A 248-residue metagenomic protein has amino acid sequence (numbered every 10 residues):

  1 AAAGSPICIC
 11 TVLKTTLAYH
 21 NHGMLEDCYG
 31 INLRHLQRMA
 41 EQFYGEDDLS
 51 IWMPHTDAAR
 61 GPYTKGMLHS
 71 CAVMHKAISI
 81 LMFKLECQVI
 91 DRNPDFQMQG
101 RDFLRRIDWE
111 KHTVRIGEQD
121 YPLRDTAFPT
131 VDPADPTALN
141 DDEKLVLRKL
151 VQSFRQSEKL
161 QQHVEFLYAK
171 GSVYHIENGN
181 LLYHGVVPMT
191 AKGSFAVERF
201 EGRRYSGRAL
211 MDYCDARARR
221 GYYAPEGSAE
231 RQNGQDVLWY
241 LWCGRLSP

Functional and structural regions predicted by a protein language model:
A1-P248: Feature recognizes metal-dependent phosphohydrolase scaffolds
